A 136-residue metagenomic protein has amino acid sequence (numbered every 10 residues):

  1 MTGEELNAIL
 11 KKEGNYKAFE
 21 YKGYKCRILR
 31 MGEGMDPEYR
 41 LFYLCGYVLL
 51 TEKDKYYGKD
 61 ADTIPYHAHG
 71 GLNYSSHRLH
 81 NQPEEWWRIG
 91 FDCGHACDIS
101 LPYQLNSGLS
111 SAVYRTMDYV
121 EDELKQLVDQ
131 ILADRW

Functional and structural regions predicted by a protein language model:
M1-L10: Charged, compositionally biased non-catalytic regions
L10-Y66: Amphipathic, interaction-prone secondary-structure segments
K12-K22, Y57-W136: Polybasic, proline/glycine-rich intrinsically disordered low-complexity segments
